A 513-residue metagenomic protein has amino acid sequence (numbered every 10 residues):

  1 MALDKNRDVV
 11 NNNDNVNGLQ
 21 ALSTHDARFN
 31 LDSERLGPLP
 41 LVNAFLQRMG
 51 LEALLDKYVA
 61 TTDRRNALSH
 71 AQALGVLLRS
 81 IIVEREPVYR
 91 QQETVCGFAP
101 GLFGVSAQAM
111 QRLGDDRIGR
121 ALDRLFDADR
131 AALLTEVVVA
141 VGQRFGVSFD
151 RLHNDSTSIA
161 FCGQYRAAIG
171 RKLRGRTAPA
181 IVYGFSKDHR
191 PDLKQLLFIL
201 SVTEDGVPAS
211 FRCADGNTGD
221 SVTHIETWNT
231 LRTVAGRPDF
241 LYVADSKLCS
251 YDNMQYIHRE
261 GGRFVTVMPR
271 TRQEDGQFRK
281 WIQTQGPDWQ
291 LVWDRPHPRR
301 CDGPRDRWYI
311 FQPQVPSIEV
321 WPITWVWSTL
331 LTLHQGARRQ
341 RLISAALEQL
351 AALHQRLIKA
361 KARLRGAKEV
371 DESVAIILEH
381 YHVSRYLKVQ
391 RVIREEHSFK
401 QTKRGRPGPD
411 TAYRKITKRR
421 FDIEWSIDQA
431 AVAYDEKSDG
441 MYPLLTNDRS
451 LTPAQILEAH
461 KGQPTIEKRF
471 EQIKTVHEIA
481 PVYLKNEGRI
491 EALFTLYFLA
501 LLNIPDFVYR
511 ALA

Functional and structural regions predicted by a protein language model:
M1-A2: Double-stranded DNA-binding cores of transcription factors and transposases
K5, N11, A21-A513: Anion-binding and metal-coordination hotspots
V9-V10, V16: Short hydrophobic transmembrane-like helices used for membrane targeting/insertion
